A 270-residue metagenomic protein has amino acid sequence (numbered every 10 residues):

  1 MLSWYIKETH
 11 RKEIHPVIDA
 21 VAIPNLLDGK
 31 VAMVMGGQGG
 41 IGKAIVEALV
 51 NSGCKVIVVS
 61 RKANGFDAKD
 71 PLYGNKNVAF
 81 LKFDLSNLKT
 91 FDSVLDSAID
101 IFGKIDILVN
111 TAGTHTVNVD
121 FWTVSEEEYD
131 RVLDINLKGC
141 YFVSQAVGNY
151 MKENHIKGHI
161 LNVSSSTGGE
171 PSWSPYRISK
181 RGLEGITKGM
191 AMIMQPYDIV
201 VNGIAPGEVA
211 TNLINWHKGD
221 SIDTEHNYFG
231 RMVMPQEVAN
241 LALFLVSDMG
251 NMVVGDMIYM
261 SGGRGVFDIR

Functional and structural regions predicted by a protein language model:
Y5-I6, H10-I23, H115-N118, L243 (+1 more regions): Short C-terminal tail/terminal secondary-structure segment of NAD(P)H-dependent dehydrogenase/reductase domains
Q38-G39: Conserved glycine-rich cofactor-binding loop
S52-A68: Conserved glycine-rich Rossmann-like NAD(P)H-binding loop of the short-chain dehydrogenase/reductase
V119-F121, S125-L133, D223: Substrate-binding pocket helix/loop in short-chain dehydrogenase/reductase
K152, L161-G182, T187-P196, E208: Catalytic loop of short-chain dehydrogenase/reductase
Q195, V200, V253-G255: Short, small/polar-rich loop/turn modules that mediate ligand/substrate recognition or access, typified
N227-V238, M249: A conserved structural motif in NAD(P)-dependent oxidoreductases
